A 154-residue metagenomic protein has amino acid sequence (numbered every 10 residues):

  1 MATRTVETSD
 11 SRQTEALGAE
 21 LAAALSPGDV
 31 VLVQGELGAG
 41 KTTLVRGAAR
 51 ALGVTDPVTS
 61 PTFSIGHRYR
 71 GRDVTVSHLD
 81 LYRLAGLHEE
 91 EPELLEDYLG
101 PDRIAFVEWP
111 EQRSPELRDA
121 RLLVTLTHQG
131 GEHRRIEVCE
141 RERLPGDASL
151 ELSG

Functional and structural regions predicted by a protein language model:
A2-L17: N-terminal pre-Walker A segment at the start of P-loop NTPase domains
A2-R4, H88-E90, L94-G154: Short phosphate-coordinating micro-motif centered on Lys-Gly-acidic
A23-P27: Phosphate-binding P-loop
V31-V33: Hydrophobic anchor at the beta1->P-loop junction of P-loop NTPases
E36: P-loop (Walker A) phosphate-binding loop of NTP-binding proteins
K41: Conserved lysine of the Walker
V54-Y69: Short beta-strand-centered segment that lines the nucleotide-binding/catalytic pocket of NTP-utilizing
